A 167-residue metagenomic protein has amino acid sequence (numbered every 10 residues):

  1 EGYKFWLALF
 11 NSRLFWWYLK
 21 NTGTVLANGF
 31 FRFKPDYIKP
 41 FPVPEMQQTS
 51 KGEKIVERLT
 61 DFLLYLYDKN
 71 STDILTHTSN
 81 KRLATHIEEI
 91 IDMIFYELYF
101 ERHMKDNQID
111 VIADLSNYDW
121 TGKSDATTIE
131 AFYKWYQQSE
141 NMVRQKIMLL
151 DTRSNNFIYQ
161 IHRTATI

Functional and structural regions predicted by a protein language model:
E1-K54, I167: Polybasic, glycine- and aromatic-enriched phosphate-binding surface used to engage nucleic acids
E45-I167: Non-catalytic DNA-recognition/assembly elements of restriction-modification systems
